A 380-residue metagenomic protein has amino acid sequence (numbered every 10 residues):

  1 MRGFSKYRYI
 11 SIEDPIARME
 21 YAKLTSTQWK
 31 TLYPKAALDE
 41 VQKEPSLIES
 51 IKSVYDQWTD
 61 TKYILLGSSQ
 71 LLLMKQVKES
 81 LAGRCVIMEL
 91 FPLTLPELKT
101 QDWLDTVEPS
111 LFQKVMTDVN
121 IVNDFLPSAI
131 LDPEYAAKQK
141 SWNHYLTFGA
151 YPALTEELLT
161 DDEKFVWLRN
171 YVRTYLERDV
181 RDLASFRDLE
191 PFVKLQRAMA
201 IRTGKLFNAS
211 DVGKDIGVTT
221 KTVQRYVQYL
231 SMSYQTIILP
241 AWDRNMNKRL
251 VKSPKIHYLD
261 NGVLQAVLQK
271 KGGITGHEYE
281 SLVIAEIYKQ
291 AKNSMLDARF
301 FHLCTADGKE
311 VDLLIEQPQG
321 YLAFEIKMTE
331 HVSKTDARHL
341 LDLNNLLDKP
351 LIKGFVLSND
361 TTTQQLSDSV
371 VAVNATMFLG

Functional and structural regions predicted by a protein language model:
M1-I16, T31, R225-Y229, Y234-Q235 (+1 more regions): A cross-kingdom feature that marks ATP-driven nucleic-acid transaction machinery
E20-I64: Conserved nucleotide-sensing/catalytic segment adjacent to the nucleotide-binding pocket in NTP-handling enzymes
T25-Q28, S80-R84, T106-V107, A372-V373: Short, hinge-like loop/turn segments at secondary-structure boundaries
D56-K78, L230: Sensor-1/coupling segment of RecA-like P-loop NTPase cores
L71-I87, T100-L104: Short regulatory helix/loop adjacent to the ATP-binding pocket of P-loop NTPases
P92-F112: Conserved small helical "lid"/interfacial subdomain of P-loop NTPases
D105-E278, A285, K292, A298 (+1 more regions): Interdomain hinge/linker elements that couple catalytic modules in large macromolecular machines
